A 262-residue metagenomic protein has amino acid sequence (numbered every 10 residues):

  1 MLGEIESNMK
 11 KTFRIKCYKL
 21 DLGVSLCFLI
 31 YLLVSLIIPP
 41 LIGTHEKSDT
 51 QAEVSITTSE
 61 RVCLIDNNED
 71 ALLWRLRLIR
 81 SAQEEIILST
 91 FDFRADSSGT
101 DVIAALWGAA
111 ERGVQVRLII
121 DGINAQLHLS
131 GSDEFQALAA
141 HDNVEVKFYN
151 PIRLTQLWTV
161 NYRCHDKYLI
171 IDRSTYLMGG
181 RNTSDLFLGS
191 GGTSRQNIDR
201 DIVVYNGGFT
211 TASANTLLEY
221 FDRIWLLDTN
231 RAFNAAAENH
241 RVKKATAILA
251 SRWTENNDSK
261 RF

Functional and structural regions predicted by a protein language model:
L2-V144, L154-D166, I171-F262: Charged, low-complexity intrinsically disordered terminal segments
K147: Short, internal strand/loop/helix patches that form the active-site neighborhood or redox-interaction surface
P151: Short loop/turn segments at beta-alpha junctions that line or gate ligand-sensing/allosteric surfaces
